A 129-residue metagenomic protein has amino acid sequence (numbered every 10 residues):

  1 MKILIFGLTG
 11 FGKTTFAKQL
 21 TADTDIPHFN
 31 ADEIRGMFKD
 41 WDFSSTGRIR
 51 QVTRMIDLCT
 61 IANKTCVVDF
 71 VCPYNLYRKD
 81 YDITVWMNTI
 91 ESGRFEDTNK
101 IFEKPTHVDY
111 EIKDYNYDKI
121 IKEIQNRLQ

Functional and structural regions predicted by a protein language model:
K2-L4, P27, T65-V67: Residue-level preference for the first positions of well-ordered beta-strands
I3, Q19, D23, I83 (+1 more regions): NTP-dependent small-molecule kinase module
L8-T9: The conserved Walker
T14: Walker A/P-loop
A17-T60: Conserved substrate/cofactor phosphate-moiety recognition/catalytic segment in nucleotide-dependent phosphotransferases
D32, M87-N88, K113-N116: Residues at the C-termini of beta-strands that transition into short coil/loop
R48-I56, R78, P105, D109 (+1 more regions): Amphipathic alpha-helical transducer elements in NTP-driven molecular machines
C59-D109: ATP-dependent NMP and nucleoside kinases share a basic, alpha-helical "lid"
